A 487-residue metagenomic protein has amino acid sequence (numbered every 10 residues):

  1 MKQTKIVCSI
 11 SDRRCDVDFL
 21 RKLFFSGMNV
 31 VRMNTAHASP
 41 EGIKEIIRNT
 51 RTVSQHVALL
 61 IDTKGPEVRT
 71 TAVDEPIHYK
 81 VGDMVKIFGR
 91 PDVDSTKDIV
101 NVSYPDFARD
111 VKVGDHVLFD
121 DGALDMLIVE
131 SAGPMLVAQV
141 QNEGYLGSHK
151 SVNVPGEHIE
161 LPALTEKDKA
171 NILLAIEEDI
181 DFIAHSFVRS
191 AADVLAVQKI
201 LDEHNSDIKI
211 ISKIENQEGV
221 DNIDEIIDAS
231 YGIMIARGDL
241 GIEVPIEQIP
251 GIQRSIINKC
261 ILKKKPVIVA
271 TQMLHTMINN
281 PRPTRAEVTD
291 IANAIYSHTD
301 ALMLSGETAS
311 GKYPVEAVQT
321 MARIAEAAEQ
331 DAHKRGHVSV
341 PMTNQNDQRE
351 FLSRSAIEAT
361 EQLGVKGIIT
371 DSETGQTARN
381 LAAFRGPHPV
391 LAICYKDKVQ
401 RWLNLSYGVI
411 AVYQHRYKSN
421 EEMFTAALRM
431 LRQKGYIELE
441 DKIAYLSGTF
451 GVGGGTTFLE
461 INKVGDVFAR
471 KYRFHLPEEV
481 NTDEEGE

Functional and structural regions predicted by a protein language model:
M1-E487: Non-catalytic helical/linker scaffolds that mediate oligomerization, partner binding, and domain coupling around large
